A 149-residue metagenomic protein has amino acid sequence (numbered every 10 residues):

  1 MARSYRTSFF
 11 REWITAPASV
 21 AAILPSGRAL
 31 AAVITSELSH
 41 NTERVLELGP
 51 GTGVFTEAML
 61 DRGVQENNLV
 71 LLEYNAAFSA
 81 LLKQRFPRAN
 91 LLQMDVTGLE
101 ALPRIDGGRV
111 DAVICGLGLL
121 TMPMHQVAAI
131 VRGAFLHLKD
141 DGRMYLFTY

Functional and structural regions predicted by a protein language model:
R3-H40: Class I SAM-dependent methyltransferase Rossmann-like catalytic core, especially the SAM/SAH-binding loop
T42-G51: Conserved class I S-adenosyl-L-methionine
T52-V64: Conserved SAM-binding loop of SAM-dependent methyltransferases across substrates and taxa, primarily the Class I
N75: Conserved SAM/SAH-binding beta-strand->alpha-helix loop
S79-I105: S-adenosyl-L-methionine
D111-H125: A short SAM/SAH-binding and catalytic strip from SAM-dependent methyltransferases
A128-D140: A short glycine-rich, Lys/Arg-flanked "PGG" loop and its adjoining helix->strand segment in the class I
D141-T148: Conserved beta-strand signature within the Rossmann-like core of class I S-adenosyl-L-methionine
